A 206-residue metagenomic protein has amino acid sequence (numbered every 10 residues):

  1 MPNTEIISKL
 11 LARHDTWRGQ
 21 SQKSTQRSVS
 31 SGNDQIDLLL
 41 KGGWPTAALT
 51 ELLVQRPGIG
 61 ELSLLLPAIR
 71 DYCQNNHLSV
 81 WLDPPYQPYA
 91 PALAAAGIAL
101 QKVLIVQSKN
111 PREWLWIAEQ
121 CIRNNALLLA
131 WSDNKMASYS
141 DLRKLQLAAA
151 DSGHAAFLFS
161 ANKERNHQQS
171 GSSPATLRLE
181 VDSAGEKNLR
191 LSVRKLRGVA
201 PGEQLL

Functional and structural regions predicted by a protein language model:
M1-W81, A95, L196-V199: Detector for small/aliphatic-rich hydrophobic stretches
I36, L52, V103, A130 (+2 more regions): Conserved RecA-like P-loop NTPase ATPase core
G43, Y72-Q74, G97, Q120-R123 (+1 more regions): Conserved catalytic network of the ASCE P-loop NTPase/AAA+ motor domain
L64-A68, A92, I117, D141-L145: A short acidic, amphipathic alpha-helical/loop segment
V80-A137: Long, charge-dense
A99-Q101, L127, S152-A155, S173-L177: Short glycine-/polar-rich loops that comprise or flank the Walker A/P-loop and associated switch/sensor motifs
C121-Q168: A contiguous pocket-lining binding segment that forms or flanks enzyme active sites
S160-L206: Phosphate-binding/switch region of NTP-binding enzymes
